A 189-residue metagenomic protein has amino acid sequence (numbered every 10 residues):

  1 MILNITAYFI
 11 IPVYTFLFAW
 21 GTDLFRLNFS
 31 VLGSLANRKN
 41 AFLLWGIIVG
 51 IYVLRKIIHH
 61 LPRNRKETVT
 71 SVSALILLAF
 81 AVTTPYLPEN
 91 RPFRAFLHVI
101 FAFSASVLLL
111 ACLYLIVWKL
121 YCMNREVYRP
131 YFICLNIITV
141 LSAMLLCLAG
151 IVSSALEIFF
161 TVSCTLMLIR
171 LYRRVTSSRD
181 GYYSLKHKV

Functional and structural regions predicted by a protein language model:
M1-A7, R63-A74, N124-L135: Membrane-interfacial loop-to-transmembrane alpha-helix junctions, especially the N-terminal start
M1-L61: N-terminal topogenic module of multi-pass integral membrane proteins
L3, A7, W45, S73 (+3 more regions): Physicochemical signature of membrane-embedded alpha-helices that form the seven-helix bundle of GPCRs, emphasizing
Y8-Y14, A41-K56, A105-I116, F160-V175: Hydrophobic cores of alpha-helical transmembrane segments in multi-pass inner/ER membrane proteins, independent
P12-F16, L54-I57, L75-E89, A111-L115 (+2 more regions): Hydrophobic alpha-helical transmembrane segments and adjacent interfacial helices in integral membrane proteins
S30-S34, R91-A105, S153-S163: Non-cytosolic membrane-interface motifs at loop->transmembrane helix junctions
I76-F132: Membrane-proximal helix-loop-helix units in multi-pass membrane proteins
C122-V189: Terminal transmembrane helical module of multi-pass membrane proteins
